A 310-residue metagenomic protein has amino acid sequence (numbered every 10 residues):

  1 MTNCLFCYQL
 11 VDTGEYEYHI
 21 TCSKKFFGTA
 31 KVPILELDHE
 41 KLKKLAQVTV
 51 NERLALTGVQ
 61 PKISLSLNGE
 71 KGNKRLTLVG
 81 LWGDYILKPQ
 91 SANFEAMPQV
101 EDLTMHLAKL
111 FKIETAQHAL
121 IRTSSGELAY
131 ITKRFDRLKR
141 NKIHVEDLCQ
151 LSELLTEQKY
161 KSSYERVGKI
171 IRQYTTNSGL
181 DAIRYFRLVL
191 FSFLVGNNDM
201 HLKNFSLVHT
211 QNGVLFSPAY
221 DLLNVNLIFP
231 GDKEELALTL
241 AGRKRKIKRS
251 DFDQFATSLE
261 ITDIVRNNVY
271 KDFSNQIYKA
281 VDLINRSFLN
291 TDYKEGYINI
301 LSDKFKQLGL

Functional and structural regions predicted by a protein language model:
M1-K43, Q47-T49, Q173, V214 (+2 more regions): Regulatory N- and C-terminal appendages and interdomain linkers associated with kinase/kinase-like NTP transferase
K41-K159: Conserved ATP-binding subdomain of kinase catalytic cores across diverse folds
L65, A108, L148, D199 (+3 more regions): A residue-level signal for conserved active-site and pocket-lining positions in enzyme catalytic cores
N93-K109, Q158, S163-L227: Conserved kinase catalytic-core segment
I113, M200, I261-T262: Helix N-cap/coil-helix junction residues
S124, A129-L194, L238-G242, Q254 (+1 more regions): ATP-dependent phospho-/nucleotidyl transfer catalytic cores
I143, C149, N224-G231, E260-I261 (+1 more regions): C-terminal regulatory or interaction extensions
L180, P230-L283: A conserved long alpha-helix in the C-terminal portion of kinase-like catalytic domains
